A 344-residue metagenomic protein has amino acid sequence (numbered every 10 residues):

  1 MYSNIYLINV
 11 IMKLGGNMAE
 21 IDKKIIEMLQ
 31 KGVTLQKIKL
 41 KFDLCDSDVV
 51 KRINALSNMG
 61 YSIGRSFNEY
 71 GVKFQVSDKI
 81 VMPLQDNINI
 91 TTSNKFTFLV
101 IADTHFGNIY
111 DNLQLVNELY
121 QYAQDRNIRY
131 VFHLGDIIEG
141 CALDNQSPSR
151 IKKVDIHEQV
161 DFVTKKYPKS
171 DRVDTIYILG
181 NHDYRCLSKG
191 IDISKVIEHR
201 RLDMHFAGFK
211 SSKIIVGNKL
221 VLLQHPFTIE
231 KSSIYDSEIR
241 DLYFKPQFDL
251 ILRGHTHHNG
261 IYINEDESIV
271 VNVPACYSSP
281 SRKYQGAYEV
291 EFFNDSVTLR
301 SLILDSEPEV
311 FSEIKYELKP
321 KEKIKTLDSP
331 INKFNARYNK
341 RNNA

Functional and structural regions predicted by a protein language model:
M1-V100: Acidic, histidine-bearing metal-coordination/catalytic regions of metal-dependent phosphoesterases
D43, L220-V221, F227-K323: Conserved beta-sheet core of the metallophosphoesterase superfamily
I88-L99, K213-L222, E265-S268: Beta-strand-turn-beta hairpins that frame and shape the catalytic cleft of phosphate-ester-processing enzymes
I90-V116: An acidic-aromatic substrate-binding cleft motif
F98-V100, V131-H133, Y177, L222 (+1 more regions): Residue-level marker for buried hydrophobic side chains located in beta-strands that build the well-ordered beta-sheet
A102-H105, G135-I138, N181-D183, P226-T228 (+2 more regions): Active-site metal-binding loops of divalent metal-dependent hydrolases
I109-G208: Core catalytic region of metal-dependent phosphoesterases/phosphodiesterases, especially metallo-beta-lactamase-like
E317-A344: Intrinsic low-complexity, glycine/proline- and repeat-rich, mixed-charge intrinsically disordered regions appended
